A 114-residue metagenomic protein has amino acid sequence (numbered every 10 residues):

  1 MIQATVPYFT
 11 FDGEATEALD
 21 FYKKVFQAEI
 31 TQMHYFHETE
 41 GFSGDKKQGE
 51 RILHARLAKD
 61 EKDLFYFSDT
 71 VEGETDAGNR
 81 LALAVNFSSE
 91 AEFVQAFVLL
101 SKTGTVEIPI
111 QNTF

Functional and structural regions predicted by a protein language model:
M1, F11-D12, F87: Alpha-helical interaction segments
Q3, R51-L53, N79-L81: Residues that flank catalytic or metal-binding motifs in active/ligand-binding sites
Q3-T5, D63: Short, well-ordered coil/turn segments that N-cap beta-strands
P7-F9, L83: A structural signal for short, well-ordered beta-strand segments
F9-K62: Core segments of cupin and vicinal oxygen chelate
K59-D63, V71-F114: Vicinal oxygen chelate
